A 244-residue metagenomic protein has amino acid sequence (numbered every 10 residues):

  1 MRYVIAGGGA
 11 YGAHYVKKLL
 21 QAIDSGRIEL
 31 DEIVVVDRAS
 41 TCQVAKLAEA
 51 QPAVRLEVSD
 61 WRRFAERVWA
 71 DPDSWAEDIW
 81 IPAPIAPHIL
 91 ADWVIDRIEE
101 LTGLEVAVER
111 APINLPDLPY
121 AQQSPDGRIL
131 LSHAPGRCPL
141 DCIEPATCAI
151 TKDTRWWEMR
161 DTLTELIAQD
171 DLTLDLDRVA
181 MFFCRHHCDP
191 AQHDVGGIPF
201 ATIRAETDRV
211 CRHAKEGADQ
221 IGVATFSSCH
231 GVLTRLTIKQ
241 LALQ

Functional and structural regions predicted by a protein language model:
M1-Q21, D37: Glycine-rich adenosine-cofactor-binding loop
G8-A13, A83-A91, P135-P139, S227-G231: Gly/Ser/Thr-rich loops at beta-strand to alpha-helix junctions that form or flank small-molecule/cofactor-binding
Y11-V16, C42-V44, V232-L233: Short N-terminal binding/cap micro-motifs at the start of the first secondary-structure element
Q21-D31: Conserved S-adenosyl-L-methionine
L30-A48: NAD(P)-binding Rossmann-fold cofactor-contacting core
Q43, L47-P119: Phosphate-bearing ligand-interacting subdomains that bind or position ATP/ADP/UDP/GDP/NAD(P) or nucleotide-linked
Q123-T207: A conserved mid-domain beta-alpha-beta active-site/ligand-binding segment of alpha/beta enzyme cores
F200-Q244: Extended, charged low-complexity segments that frequently continue into or abut oligomerization scaffolds
